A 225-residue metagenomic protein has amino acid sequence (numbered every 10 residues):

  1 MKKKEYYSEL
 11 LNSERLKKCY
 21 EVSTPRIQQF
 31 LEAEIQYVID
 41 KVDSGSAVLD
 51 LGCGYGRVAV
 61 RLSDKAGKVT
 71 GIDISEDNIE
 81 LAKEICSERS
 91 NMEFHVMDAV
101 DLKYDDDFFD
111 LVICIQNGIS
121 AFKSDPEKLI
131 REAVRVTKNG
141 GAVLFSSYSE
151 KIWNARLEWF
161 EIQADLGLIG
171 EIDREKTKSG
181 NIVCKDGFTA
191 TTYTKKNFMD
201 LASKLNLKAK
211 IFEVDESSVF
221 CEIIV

Functional and structural regions predicted by a protein language model:
M1-D43: Conserved class I S-adenosyl-L-methionine
G45-G52: Conserved class I S-adenosyl-L-methionine
R57-D101: Class I SAM-dependent methyltransferase SAM/SAH-binding core
V100-V112: A short acidic, Gly/Pro-enriched loop at the edge of an enzyme's catalytic core that lines a small-molecule cofactor
L111-D125: A short SAM/SAH-binding and catalytic strip from SAM-dependent methyltransferases
E127-N139: A short glycine-rich, Lys/Arg-flanked "PGG" loop and its adjoining helix->strand segment in the class I
L144-E171: Conserved class I S-adenosyl-L-methionine
D186-L205: Short alpha-helix
